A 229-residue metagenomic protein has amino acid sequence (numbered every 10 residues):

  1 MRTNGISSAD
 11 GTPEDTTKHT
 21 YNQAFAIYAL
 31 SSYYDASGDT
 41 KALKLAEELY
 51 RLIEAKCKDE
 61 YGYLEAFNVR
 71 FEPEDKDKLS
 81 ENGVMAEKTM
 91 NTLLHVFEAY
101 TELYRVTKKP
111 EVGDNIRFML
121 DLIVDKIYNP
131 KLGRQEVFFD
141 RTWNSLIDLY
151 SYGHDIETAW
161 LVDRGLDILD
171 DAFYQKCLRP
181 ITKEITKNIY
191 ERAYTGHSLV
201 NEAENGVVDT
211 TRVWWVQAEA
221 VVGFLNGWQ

Functional and structural regions predicted by a protein language model:
M1-Q229: Glycan-recognition and catalytic cores of secretory/periplasmic carbohydrate-active enzymes
